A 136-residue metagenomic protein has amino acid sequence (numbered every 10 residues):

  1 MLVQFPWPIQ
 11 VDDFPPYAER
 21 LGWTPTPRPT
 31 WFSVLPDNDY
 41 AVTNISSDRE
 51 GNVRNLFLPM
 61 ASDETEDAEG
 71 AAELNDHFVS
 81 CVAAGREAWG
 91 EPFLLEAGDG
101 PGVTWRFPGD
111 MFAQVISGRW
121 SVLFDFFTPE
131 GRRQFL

Functional and structural regions predicted by a protein language model:
M1-D99, D110-F112, S117-L136: Short helix/turn-capping signatures at newly exposed starts of structured segments
